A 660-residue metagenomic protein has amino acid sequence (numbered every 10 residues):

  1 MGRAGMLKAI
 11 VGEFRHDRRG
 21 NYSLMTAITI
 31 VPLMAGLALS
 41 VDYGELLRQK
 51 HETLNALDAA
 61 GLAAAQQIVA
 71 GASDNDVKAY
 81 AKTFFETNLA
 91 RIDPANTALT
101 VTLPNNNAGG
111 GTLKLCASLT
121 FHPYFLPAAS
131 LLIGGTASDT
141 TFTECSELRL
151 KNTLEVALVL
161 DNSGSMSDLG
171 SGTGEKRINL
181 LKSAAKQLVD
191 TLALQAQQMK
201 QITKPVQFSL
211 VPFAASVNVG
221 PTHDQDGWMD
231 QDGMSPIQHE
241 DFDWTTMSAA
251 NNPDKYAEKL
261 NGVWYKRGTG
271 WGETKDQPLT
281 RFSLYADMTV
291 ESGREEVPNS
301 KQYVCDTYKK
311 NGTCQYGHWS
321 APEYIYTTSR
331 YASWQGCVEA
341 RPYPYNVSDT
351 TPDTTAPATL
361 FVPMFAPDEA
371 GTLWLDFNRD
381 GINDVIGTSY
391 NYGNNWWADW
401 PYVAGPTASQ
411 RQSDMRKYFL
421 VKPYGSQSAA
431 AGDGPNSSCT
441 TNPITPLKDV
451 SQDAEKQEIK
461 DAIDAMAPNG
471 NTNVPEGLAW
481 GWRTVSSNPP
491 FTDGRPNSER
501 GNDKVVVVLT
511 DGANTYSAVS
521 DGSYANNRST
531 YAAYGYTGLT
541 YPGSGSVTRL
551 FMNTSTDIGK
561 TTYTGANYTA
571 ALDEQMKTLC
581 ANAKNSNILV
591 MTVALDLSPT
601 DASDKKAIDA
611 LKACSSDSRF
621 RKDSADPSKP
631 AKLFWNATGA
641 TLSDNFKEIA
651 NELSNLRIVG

Functional and structural regions predicted by a protein language model:
G2, L47, H51, G61-P123 (+9 more regions): Short amphipathic secondary-structure patches
G2-A79, S615: Alpha-helical assembly-interface signal, strongest on the long, hydrophobic N-terminal helix that forms
K8-T29, A108-A157, M166-G170, W482 (+1 more regions): Acidic, polar low-complexity linker/tail segments
L24-M25, N55, E155-L160, F208-P212 (+4 more regions): Structural recognition of the beta-strand scaffold that forms the well-ordered cores of secreted hydrolase catalytic
A35-A38, D42, R149-R177, L181 (+2 more regions): MIDAS-like acidic motif and immediate structural context at the N-terminus of von Willebrand factor A/I domains
Q49, M166-Q207, G381, S389 (+5 more regions): …and closely analogous acidic/polar surface helices at protein-protein or active-site interfaces in A-domain-like
F121-P123, N162-S167, A214-N218, N469-G470 (+3 more regions): Solvent-exposed loop/turn segments at secondary-structure junctions within structured extracellular/periplasmic domains
T222-A602, R619, D623: Acidic, Ser/Thr/Gly/Pro-rich low-complexity segments that form flexible
